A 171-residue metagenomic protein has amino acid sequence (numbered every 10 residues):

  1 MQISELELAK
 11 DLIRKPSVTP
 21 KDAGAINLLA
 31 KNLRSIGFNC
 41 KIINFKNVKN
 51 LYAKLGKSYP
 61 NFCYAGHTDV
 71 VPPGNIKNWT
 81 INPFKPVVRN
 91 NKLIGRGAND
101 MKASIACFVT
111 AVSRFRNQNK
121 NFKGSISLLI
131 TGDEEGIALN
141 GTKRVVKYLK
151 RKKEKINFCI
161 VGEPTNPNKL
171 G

Functional and structural regions predicted by a protein language model:
M1-R96, N117-F122: Acidic/His- and Gly-rich active-site-bordering loop/insert found across diverse amide/peptide-bond hydrolases
I3, Y59-Y64, G97, K150-P164: Short charge-dense sequence patches
K10, K54, V87, I105 (+2 more regions): Residues within alpha-helical segments
P16, D100, D133: Conserved acidic functional residues
N91-C107: Glycine/serine-rich anion-binding loops at beta->alpha junctions that coordinate negatively charged ligand groups
A103, C107-T110, N117-G171: Fold-level recognition of mixed alpha/beta catalytic cores in primary-metabolism enzymes, strongest
